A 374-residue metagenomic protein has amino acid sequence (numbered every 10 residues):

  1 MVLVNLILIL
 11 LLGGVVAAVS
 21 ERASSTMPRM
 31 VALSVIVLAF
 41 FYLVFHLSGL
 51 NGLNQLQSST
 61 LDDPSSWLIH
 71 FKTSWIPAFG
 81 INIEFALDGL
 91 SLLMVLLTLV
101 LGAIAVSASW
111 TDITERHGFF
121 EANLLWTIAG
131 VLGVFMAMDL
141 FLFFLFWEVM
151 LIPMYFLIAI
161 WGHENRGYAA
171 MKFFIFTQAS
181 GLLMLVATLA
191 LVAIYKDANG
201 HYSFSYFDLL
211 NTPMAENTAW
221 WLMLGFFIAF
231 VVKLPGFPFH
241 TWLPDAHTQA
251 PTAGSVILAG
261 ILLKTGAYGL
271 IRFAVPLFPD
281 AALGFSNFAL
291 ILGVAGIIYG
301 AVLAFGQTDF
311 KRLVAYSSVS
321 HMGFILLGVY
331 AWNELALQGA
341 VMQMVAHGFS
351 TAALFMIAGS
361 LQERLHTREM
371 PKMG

Functional and structural regions predicted by a protein language model:
M1-I9, L87-T98, L140-P153, A219-V232 (+2 more regions): Structural signature of hydrophobic alpha-helical transmembrane segments
M1-L3, S109-E121, A281-S286, T308-V314 (+1 more regions): Short, amphipathic, aromatic/basic-enriched membrane-interface segments that mark the entry/exit of transmembrane
M1-N5, V15-A122, N199-S203, F207-N211: Transmembrane helix-loop-helix hairpins at membrane boundaries of multipass inner-membrane proteins
G14-V19, A103-S107, A129-G133, F156-L157 (+4 more regions): Alpha-helical transmembrane segments of multipass membrane proteins
A23-S25, A122-W126, G130-T218, L303-Y316 (+1 more regions): Alpha-helical multi-pass transmembrane bundles of energy-transducing inner-membrane proteins
M27-M30, A169-K172, A250-G260, R368-G374: Membrane-interface alpha-helices at helix entry/exit sites of multi-pass transporters
G49-I81, L182-H240, D245, L270-F288 (+2 more regions): Juxtamembrane/interfacial segments at transmembrane-helix boundaries in multi-pass membrane proteins
